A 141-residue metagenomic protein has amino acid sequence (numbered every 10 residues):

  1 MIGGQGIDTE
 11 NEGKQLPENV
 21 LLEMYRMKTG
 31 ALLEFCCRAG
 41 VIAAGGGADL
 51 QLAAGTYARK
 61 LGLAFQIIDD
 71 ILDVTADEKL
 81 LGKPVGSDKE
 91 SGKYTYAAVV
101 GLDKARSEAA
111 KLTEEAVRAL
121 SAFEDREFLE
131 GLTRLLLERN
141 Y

Functional and structural regions predicted by a protein language model:
M1-Y141: All-alpha prenyltransferase/terpene-synthase fold signal
